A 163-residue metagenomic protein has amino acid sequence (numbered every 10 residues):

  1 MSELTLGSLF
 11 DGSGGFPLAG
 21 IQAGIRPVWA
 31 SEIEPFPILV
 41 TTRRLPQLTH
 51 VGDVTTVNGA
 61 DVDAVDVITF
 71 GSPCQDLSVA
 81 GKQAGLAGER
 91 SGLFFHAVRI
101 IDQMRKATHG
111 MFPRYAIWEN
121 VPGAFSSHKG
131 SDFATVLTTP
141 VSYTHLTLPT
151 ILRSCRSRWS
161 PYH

Functional and structural regions predicted by a protein language model:
S2-P113, W118-F133: Core alpha/beta nucleotide-donor-binding catalytic domains of modification enzymes
R105, I151-S154: Amphipathic alpha-helical oligomerization segments
F133-Y143: Conserved Class I S-adenosyl-L-methionine
T144-T150: Conserved small/polar residues in nucleotide/adenosyl-binding loops
C155-H163: Hydrophobic alpha-helical segments, chiefly the membrane-spanning helices and signal/signal-anchor peptides
